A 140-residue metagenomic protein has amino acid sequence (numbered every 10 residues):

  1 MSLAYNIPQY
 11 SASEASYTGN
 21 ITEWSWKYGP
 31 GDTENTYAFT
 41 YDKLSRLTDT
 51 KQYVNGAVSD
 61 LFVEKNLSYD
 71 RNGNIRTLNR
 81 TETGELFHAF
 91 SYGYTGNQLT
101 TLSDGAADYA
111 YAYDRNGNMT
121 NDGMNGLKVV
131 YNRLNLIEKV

Functional and structural regions predicted by a protein language model:
M1-V140: Acidic/glycine-rich beta-solenoid
